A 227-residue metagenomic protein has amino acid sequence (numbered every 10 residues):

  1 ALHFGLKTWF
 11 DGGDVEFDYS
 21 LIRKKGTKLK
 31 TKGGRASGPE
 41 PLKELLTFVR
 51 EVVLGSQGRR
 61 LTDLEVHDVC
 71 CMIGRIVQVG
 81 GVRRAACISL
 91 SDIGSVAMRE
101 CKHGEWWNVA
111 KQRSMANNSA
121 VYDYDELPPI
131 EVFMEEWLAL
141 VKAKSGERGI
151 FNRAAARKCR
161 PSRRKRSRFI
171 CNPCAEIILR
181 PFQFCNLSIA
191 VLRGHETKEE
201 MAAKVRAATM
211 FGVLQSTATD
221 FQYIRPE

Functional and structural regions predicted by a protein language model:
A1-T31, R35, P41-L42, L140-E227: Function-dense linear segments that define catalytic or interfacial modules in macromolecule-processing proteins
K7-G12, G38, L42-L46, V52 (+1 more regions): Hydrophobic or amphipathic alpha-helical targeting/insertion segments
G13-E16, S56-D68, V77-S89, S216-E227: Flexible, glycine/charged-enriched surface loops at secondary-structure junctions
P39, D63-V66, L127-E131, K198-R206: Generic detection of long, well-ordered alpha-helical segments
E40, E51-V52, M72, I76-R163: Conserved, charged catalytic cores of large soluble enzymes
F48-G55, R193-E196: N-terminal glycine-rich flavin-associated loop
E65, V69, K102, F151 (+1 more regions): Active-site scaffold of zinc-dependent metalloenzymes
